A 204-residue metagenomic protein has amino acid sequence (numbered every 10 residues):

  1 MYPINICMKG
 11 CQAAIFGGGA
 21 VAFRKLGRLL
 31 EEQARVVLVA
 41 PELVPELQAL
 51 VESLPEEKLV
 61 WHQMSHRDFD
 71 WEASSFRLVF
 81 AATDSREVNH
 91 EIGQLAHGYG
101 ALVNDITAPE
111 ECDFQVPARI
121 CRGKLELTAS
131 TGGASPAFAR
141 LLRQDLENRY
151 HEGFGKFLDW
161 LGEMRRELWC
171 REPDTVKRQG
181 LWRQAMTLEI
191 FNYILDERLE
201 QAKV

Functional and structural regions predicted by a protein language model:
M1-E42, E46-L50: Hydrophobic, well-ordered beta-alpha structural blocks that scaffold small-molecule cofactor pockets
Q12, R77-L78: Structural motif
G19-V21, E87, G133: Residue-level detector of alpha-helix initiation sites
E56-V60: Short, conserved active-site loop motifs that form the nucleotide-linked donor/cofactor pocket
Q63-F69: Conserved SAM/SAH-binding loop
L78-D84, N89-Q115: ADP-ribose/adenylate-binding Rossmann-like module
D105-G155: E1/E1-like adenylate-forming module used to activate ubiquitin-like modifiers and sulfur-carrier proteins
G133-V204: An accessory alpha-helical subdomain
